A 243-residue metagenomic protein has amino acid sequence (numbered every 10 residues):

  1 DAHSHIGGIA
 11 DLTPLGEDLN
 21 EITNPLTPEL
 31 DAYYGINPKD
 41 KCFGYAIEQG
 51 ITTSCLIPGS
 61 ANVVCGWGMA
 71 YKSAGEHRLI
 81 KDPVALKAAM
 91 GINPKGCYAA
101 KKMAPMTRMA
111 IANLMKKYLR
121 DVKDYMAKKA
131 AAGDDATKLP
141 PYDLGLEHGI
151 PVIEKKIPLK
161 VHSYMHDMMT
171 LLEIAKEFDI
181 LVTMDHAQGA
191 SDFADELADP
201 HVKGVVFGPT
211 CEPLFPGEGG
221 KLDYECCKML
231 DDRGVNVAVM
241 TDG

Functional and structural regions predicted by a protein language model:
D1-P58, V63: Metal-associated gating/positioning segment near the N- to mid-region
H3, A46, L171, L230 (+1 more regions): Divalent metal-coordination and catalytic microenvironments
I6, S60, S163-M165, Q188-A190 (+2 more regions): Active-site-proximal loop/turn and secondary-structure-junction residues that shape catalytic pockets, frequently
A10-P14, G66-M69, A194-H201, P216-E225 (+1 more regions): Histidine/acidic-residue-rich catalytic or RNA/ligand-binding cores of hydrolases and nuclease-related proteins
N20-A32, A175-I180, F207-L214: Short, basic, glycine/proline-bearing loop/turn elements
K39-T183, Q188: Polyanionic/metal-chelating signatures
P58, V206-C211, L230-G243: Short acidic/histidine-rich active-site segments
A175-V182, A198-V206, R233-N236: Glycine-enriched alpha-helix->loop->beta-strand junction motifs that scaffold or abut catalytic
